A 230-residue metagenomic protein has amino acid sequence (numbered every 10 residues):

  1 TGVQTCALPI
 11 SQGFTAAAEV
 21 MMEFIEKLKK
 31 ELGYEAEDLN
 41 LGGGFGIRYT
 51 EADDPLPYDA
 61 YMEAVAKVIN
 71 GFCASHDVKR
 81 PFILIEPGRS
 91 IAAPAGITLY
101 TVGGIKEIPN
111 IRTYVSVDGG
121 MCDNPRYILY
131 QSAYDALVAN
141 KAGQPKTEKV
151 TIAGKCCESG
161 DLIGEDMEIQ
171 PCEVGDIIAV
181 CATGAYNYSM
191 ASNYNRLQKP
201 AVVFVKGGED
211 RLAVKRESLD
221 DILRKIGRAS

Functional and structural regions predicted by a protein language model:
T1-L8, S230: Short, small-residue-biased leader/transition segments that mark boundaries at the very start of proteins
G2, T50-L56, R211-E217: Short, exposed beta-strand "edge-strand" segments with a Pro/Gly-rich flavor and a Y/T-containing core
A7-G104, I169, L197: Active-site loop/helix belt of alpha/beta enzymes
A64, V78-R228: Charged (often Lys/Glu-rich) extended helix/loop segments that serve as interaction or gating elements
